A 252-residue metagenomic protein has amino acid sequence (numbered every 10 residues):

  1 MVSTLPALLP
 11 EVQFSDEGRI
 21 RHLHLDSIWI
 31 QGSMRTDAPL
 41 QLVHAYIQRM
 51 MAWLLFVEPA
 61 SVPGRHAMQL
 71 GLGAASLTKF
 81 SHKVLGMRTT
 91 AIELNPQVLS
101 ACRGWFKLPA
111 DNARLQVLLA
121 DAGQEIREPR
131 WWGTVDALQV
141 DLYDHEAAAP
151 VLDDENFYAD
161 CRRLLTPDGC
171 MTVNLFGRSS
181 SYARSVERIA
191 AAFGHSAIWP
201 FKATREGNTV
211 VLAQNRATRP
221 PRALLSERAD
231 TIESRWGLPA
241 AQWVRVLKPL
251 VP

Functional and structural regions predicted by a protein language model:
M1-G18, H22, I30-D37, A45 (+1 more regions): SAM/dcSAM-binding transferase cores
L5, E17, L23, A38-P167 (+1 more regions): The AdoMet/dcAdoMet-binding core of the Class I SAM-like
I28, A122, A203-R205: Residues that form or immediately flank small-molecule/cofactor binding pockets and catalytic motifs
I28-G32, Y143-E146, M171: A short, flexible beta-alpha/helix-coil linker loop
Q31-S33, P39, W105, V173: Generic secondary-structure boundary/loop-capping signal
G86-R88, N112-R114, D168, H195-A197 (+1 more regions): A generic structural signal for alpha->beta connector loops
E155-P220: C-terminal substrate-binding/active-site "lid" region of AdoMet-derived donor-dependent transferases
